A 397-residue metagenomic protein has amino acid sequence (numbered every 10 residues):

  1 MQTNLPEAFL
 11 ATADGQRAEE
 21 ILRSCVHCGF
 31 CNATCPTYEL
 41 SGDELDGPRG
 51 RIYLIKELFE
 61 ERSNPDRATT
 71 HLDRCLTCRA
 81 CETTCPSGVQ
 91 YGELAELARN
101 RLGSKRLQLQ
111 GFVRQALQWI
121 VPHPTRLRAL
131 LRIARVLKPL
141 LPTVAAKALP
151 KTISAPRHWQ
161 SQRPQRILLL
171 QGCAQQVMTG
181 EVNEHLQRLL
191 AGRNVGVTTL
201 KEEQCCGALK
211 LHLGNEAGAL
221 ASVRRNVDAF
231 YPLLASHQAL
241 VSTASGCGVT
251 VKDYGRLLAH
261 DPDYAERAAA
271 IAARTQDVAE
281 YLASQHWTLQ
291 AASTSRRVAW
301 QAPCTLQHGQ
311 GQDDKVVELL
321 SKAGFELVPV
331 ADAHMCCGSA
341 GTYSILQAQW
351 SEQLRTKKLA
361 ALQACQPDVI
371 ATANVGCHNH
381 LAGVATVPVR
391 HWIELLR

Functional and structural regions predicted by a protein language model:
M1-A11, Y38-T70, G88-A116, R390-L395: Non-heme iron-sulfur electron-transfer modules
M1-C28: Generic N-terminal leader/targeting and pre-domain segments
D14-G15, Y91-R397: Iron-sulfur cluster-binding electron-transfer modules in prokaryotic oxidoreductases
E19-Y38, P65-V89, H334: Cysteine-centered iron-sulfur cluster-binding motifs in ferredoxin-type domains/subunits of redox enzymes
G29-A33, D43-P48, V197-T199: N-terminal glycine-rich anion-binding loops that anchor highly charged ligand groups
Y38, G50, A80, W159-P164: Alpha-helical ligand/cofactor-binding cores
E60, T84, G214: Short His/Asp/Glu-rich catalytic/ion-coordination signatures at enzyme active sites or charged loops
